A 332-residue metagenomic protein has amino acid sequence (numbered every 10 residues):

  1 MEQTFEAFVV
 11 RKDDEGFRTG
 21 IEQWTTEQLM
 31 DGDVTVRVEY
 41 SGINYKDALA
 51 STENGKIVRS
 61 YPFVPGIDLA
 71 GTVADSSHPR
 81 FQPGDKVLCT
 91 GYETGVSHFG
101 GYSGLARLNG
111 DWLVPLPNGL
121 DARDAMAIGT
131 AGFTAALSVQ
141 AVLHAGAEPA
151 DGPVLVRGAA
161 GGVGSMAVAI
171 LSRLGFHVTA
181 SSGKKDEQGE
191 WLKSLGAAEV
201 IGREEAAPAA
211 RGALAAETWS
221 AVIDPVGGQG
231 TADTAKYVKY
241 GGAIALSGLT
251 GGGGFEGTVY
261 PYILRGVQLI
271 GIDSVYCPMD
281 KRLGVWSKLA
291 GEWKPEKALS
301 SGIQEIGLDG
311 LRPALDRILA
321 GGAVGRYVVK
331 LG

Functional and structural regions predicted by a protein language model:
Q3, L283-G332: C-terminal hydrophobic helical "lid"/dimerization subdomain of Rossmann-like NAD(P)H-dependent oxidoreductases
E27-I43, N54-T94: Glycine-rich beta-strand-centered segment in the early N-terminal region that forms part of a ligand/cofactor-binding
D68, D85-K86, L105, P153 (+2 more regions): Residue-level marker of beta-strand positions
L88, S220-I223, A245: N-terminal Rossmann-like NAD(P) cofactor-binding module of classical short-chain dehydrogenase/reductase
T90-L155: NAD(P)H dinucleotide-binding glycine-rich loop of Rossmann-like/cofactor-binding domains, especially the beta1-alpha1
M126-E204: Mid-domain Rossmann-like dinucleotide-binding core that forms the NAD(H)/NADP(H) cofactor-binding site
A206-E217: Short amphipathic alpha-helix with an adjacent loop that forms part of the alpha/beta core around
Q229-P295, K330-L331: Glycine-rich phosphate-binding loop and adjacent beta-alpha segment of Rossmann(oid) nucleotide-cofactor-binding
